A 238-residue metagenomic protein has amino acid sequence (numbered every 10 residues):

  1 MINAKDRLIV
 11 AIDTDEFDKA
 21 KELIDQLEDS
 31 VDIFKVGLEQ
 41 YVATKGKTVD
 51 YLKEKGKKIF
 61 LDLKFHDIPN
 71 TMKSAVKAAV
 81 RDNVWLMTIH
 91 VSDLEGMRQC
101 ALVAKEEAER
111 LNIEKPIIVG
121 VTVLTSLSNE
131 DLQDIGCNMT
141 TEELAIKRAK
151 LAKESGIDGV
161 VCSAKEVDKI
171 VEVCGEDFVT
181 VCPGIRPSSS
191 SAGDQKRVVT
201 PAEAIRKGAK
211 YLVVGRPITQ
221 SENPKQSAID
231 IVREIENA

Functional and structural regions predicted by a protein language model:
M1-F17, K21, N112, D168-G175 (+3 more regions): N-terminal amphipathic alpha-helix/helix-capping segment at the start of soluble metabolic enzymes
I2-K5, T71-D158, S163-E166, C174-D177 (+1 more regions): Conserved anion-binding
D6-I12, F34-V36, I59-L63, M87-I89 (+4 more regions): Hydrophobic faces of well-ordered beta-strands that scaffold small-molecule active sites in alpha/beta enzyme cores
I12-S30, K35-K53, P69-M72, K150 (+1 more regions): Conserved alpha/beta-domain cores
L23, L61, N70-R81, D168-I170 (+2 more regions): Catalytic cores of alpha/beta
Q26-L27, L52, A78-A79, A152 (+3 more regions): Generic structural signal for hydrophobic
D29, K55, D82, S155 (+1 more regions): Structural motif
M97-E107, I205, I218-A238: C-terminal helical cap(s) of enzyme catalytic domains, especially alpha/beta-barrels
